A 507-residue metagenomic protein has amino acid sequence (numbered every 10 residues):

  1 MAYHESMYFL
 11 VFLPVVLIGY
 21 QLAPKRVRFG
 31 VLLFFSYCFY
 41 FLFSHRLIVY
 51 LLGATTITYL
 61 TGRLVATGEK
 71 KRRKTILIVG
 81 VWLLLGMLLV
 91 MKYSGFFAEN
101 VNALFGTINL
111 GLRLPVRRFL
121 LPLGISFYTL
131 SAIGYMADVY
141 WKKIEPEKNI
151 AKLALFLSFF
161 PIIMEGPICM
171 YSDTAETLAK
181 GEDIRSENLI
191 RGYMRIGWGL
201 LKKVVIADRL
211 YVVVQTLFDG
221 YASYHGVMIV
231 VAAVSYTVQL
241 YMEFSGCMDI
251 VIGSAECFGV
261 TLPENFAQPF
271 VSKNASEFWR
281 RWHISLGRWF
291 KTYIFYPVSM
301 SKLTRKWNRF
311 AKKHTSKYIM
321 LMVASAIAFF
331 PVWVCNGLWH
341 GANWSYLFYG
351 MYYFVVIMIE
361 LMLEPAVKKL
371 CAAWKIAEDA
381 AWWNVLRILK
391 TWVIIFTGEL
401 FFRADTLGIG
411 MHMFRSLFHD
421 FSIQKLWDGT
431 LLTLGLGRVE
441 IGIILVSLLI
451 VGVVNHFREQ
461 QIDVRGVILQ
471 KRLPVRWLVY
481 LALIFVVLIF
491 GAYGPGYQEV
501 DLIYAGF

Functional and structural regions predicted by a protein language model:
M1-G506: Membrane-embedded transmembrane alpha-helical bundles that form the catalytic cores of multi-pass lipid-modifying
